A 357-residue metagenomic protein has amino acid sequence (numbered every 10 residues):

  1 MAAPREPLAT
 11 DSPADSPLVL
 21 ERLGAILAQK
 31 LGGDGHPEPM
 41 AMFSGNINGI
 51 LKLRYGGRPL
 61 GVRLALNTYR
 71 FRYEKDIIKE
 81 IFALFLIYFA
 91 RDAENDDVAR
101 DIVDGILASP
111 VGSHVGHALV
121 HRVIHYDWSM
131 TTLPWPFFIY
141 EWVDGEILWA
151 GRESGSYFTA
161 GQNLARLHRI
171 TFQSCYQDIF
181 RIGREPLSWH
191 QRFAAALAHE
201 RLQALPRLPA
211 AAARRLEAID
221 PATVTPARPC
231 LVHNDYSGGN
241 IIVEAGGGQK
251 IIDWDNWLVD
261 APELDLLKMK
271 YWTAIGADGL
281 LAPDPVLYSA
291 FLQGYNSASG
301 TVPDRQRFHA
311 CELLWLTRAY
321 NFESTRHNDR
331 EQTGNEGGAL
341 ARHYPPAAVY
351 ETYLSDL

Functional and structural regions predicted by a protein language model:
M1-T131, E244-Q249, D356-L357: Conserved NTP-binding catalytic cores of kinases and kinase-like/nucleotidyltransferase enzymes across multiple kinase
A2, L107-P110, V115-F138, W142 (+4 more regions): A cross-family kinase active-site recognition segment
P7-P13, A282, A319-L357: ATP/Mg2+ or Mg2+-diphosphate-binding catalytic cores that bind nucleotide phosphates or diphosphates via glycine-rich
F43-R54, G61-V62, L216-L264: Active-site acidic catalytic loop and adjacent metal/ATP-binding pocket of ATP-dependent phosphoryl transfer enzymes
L66-N67, F137-G151, A198-H199, L316-N335: A glycine-centered beta->alpha junction motif in the catalytic cores of kinase/phosphotransferase enzymes
R72-K75, A150-S154, G279-A282: Short, solvent-exposed loop/turn segments at secondary-structure boundaries
Y88, H168-F172, A274: Protein kinase-like catalytic domain
L264-G300, L313-Q332: Active-site activation/catalytic loop segments of kinase-like enzymes and analogous catalytic loops in related
